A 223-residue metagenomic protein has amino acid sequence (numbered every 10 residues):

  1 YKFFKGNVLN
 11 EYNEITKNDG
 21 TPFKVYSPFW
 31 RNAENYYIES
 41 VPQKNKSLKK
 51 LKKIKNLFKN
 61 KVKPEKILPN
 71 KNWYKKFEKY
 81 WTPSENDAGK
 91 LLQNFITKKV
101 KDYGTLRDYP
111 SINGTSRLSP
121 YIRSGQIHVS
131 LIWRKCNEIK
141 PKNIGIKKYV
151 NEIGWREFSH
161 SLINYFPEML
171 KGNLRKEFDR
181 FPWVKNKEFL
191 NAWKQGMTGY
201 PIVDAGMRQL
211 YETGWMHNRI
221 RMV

Functional and structural regions predicted by a protein language model:
Y1-K46, G145, R208: Trp/Phe/Arg-rich N-terminal binding region typifying the photolyase-homology
F4-N7, I132, N164, R221: Short loop/turn and capping residues at structural boundaries
N10, E14, T21, Y80 (+7 more regions): Conserved aromatic-histidine-acidic binding/catalytic patches
I15-T16, Y26, Y103, W183 (+1 more regions): Short clusters of hydrophobic/aromatic residues that line enzyme substrate/ligand-binding pockets
T21-K24, D87, L131, P201: Generic recognition of short, well-ordered alpha-helical interface segments
P28-E177: Glycine/tryptophan-enriched, flexible segments
H160, Y165, F189-V223: C-terminal substrate/ligand-recognition segments
L170-T198: Alpha-helical cores of eukaryotic small-GTPase signaling modules
